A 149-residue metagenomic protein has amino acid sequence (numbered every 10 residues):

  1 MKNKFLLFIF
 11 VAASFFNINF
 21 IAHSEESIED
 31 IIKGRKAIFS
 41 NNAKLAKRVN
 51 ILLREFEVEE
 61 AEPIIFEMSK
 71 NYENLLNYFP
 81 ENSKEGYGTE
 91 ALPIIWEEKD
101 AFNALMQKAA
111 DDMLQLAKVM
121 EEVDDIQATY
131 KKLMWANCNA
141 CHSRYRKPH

Functional and structural regions predicted by a protein language model:
M1-F8: Bacterial N-terminal signal peptides that target proteins for export
L7, I21-S27: N-terminal leader/targeting peptides and immediately adjacent processing regions
V11: Active-site-proximal loop/hinge segments that shape catalytic or ion-binding/gating pockets
S14-I21: C-terminal segment of classical bacterial N-terminal signal peptides
E26-H149: Sequence context surrounding c-type heme c attachment/ligation sites in exported
